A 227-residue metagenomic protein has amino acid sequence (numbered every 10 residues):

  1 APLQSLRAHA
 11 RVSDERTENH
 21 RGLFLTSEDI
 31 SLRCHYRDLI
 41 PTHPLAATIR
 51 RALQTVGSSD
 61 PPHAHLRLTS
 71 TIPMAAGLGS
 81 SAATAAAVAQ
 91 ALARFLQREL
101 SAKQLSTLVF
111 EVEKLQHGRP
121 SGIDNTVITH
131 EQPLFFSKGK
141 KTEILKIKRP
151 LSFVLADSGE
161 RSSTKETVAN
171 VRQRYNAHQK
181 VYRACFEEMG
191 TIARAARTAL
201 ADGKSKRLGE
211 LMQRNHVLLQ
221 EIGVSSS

Functional and structural regions predicted by a protein language model:
A1-Q4, H9: N-terminal amphipathic/basic leader segments beginning at the initiator methionine
L6, L78-E99: DPxDG-like acidic metal-binding loop motif
H9-S59, T69, L92, L96-R98 (+2 more regions): C-terminal nucleotide
Y36-R37, A76-S80: Short, conserved acidic/polar surface loops in the N-terminal third of protein domains
H63: Glycine-rich nucleotide-binding loop
L66-A76: Short pre-catalytic strand/loop immediately N-terminal to key active-site residues, enriched for Gly-Thr
